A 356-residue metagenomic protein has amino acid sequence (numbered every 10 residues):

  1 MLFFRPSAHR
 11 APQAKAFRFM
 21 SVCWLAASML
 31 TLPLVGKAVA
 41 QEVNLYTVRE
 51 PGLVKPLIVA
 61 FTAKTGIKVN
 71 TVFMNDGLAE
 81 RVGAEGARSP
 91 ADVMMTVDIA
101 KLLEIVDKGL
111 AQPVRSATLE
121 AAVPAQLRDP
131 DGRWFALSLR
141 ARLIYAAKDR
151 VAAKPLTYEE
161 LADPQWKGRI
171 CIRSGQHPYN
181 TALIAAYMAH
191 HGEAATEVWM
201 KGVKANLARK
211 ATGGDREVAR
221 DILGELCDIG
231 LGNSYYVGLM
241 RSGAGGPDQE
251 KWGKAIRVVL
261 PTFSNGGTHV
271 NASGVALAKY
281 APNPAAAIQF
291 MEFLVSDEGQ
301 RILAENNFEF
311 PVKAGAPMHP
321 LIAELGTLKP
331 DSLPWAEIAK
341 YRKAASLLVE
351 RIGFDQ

Functional and structural regions predicted by a protein language model:
L34-A40: Sec/Tat signal peptide C-region and signal peptidase I cleavage site
Q41-L103: Early extracytoplasmic/lumenal segment of secretory-pathway proteins
Y46-R49, P130-D131, A146-K148, A153 (+3 more regions): Short beta-strand->loop
S89-M94, Q112-I144, E159, I170-I172: A structural signal for short loop-to-beta-strand junctions that line the ligand-binding cleft of periplasmic/secreted
Q112-E120, W134-F135, E159, P247-H269 (+1 more regions): Short beta-strand->loop
L143-R150, V270-N283, I302-L303: A bilobed periplasmic-binding-protein/Venus flytrap-type ligand-binding module shared by bacterial periplasmic
A186, H191-P261: Ligand-binding pocket segment of bilobal, Venus flytrap-like solute-binding proteins
F293, D297-Q356: Extracellular/periplasmic juxtamembrane helices and adjacent flexible linkers that interface with membrane partners
